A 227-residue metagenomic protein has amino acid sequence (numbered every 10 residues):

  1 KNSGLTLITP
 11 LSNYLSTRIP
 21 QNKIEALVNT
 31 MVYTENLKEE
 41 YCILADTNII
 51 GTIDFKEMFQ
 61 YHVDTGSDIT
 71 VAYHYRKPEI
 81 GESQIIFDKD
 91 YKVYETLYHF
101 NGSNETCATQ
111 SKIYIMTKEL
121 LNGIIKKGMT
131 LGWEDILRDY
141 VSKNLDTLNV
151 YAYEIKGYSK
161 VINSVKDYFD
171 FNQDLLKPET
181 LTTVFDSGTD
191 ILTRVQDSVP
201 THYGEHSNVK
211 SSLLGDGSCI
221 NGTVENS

Functional and structural regions predicted by a protein language model:
K1-Q173: Unchanged
G128-S227: Left-handed beta-helix
